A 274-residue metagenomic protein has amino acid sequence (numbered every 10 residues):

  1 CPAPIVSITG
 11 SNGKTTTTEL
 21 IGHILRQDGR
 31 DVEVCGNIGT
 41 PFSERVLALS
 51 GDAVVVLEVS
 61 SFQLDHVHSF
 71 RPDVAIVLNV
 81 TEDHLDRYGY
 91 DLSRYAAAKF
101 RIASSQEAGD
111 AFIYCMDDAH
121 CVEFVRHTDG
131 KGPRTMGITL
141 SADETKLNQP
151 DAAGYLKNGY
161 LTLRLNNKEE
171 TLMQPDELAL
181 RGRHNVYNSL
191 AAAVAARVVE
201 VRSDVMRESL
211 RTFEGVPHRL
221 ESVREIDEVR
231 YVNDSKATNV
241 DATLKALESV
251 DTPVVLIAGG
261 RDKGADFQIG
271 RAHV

Functional and structural regions predicted by a protein language model:
C1-M116, H120-G132: Phosphate-binding loop of NTP-binding sites
G10-S11, N37, L140, G259-R261: Cofactor-binding loop segments of dinucleotide-utilizing enzymes, especially the Rossmann-like FAD- and NAD(P)+-binding
I21, Y155-M173, V216-V223: Acidic-glycine-rich active-site phosphate/pyrophosphate-binding loop
D28, A142, F267-R271: Short, intrinsically disordered, charge-balanced linker/junction segments flanking boundaries in proteins
E33-C35, D129-L156, S209-R211, E221-R224: Beta-strand->loop->alpha-helix junctions that form or flank phosphate-binding loops in nucleotide-handling enzymes
D118-E123, D143-N148, K263-D266: Short, charged/polar "capping" segments at the starts of alpha-helices and the immediately preceding loops
P175-R271: Nucleotide phosphate-binding/pyrophosphate-handling subdomain across enzymes that bind or process nucleotide phosphates
